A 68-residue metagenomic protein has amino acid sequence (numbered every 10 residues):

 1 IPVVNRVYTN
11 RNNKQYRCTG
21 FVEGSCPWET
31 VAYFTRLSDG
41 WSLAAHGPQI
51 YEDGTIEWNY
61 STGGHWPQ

Functional and structural regions predicted by a protein language model:
V4-N12: Tryptophan-anchored aromatic micro-motifs
T19-A45: Basic/aromatic-rich interaction segments and small domains that mediate binding to polyanionic partners
G40-Q68: Intrinsically disordered, low-complexity, charged/polar segments
